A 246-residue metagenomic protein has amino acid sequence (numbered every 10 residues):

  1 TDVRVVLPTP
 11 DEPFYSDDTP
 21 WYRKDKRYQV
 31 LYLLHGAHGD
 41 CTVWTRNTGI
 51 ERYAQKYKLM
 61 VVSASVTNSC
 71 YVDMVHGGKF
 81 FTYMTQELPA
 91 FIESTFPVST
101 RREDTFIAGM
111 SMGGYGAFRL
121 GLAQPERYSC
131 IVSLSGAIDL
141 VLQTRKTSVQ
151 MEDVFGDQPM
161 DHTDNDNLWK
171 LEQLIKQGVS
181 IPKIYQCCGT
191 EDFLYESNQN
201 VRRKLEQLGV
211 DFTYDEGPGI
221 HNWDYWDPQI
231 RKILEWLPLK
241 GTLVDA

Functional and structural regions predicted by a protein language model:
T1-A246: Non-catalytic cap/lid and distal C-terminal segments of serine-dependent acyl enzymes
